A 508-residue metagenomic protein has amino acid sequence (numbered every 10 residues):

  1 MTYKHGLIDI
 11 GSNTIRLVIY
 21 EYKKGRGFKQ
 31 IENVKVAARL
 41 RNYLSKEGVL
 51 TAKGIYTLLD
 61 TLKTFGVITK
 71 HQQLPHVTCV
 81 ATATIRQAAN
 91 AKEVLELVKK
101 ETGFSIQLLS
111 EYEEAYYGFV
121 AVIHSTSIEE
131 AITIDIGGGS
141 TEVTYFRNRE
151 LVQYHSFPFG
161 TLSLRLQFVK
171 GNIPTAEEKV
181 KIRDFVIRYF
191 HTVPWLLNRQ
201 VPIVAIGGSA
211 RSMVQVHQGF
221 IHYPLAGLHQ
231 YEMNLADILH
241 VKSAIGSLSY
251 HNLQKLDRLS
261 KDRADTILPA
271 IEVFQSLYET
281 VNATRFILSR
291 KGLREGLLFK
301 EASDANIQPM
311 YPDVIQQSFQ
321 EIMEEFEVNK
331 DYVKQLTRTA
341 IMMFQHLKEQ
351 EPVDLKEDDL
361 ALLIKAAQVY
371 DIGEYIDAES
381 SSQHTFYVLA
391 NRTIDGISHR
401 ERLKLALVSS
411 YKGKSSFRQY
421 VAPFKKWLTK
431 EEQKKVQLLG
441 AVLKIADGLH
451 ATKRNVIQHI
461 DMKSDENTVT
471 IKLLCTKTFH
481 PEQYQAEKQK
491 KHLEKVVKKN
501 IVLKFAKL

Functional and structural regions predicted by a protein language model:
M1-F28, V122, T126-Q153, G208 (+1 more regions): Gly/Thr-rich phosphate-binding beta-strand-loop-beta motif of the actin/hexokinase/Hsp70
M1-K4, T192, A506-L508: Short, Lys/Arg-enriched, disordered terminal segments
T2-K99, S105: Conserved phosphate-binding loops in N-terminal lobes of ATP-dependent enzymes of the actin/Hsp70/sugar-kinase
T2-Y3, P75-H76, E129-E130, R199-V201 (+1 more regions): Short coil/turn segments at beta-strand junctions that form active-site/ligand-binding loops
L7-D9, T133-D135, L355, K434 (+1 more regions): Replace "in large, NTP-powered and nucleic-acid-processing enzymes" with "in large, NTP-powered factors and other
I19, Y43-L44, G48-K63, V67-I68 (+10 more regions): Helical "lid/coupling" subdomains associated with nucleotide-phosphate turnover
V34-A37, H155-S163: Mobile beta-alpha loop/short-helix "lid" or hinge segments that flank ligand
I460-F505: Charged substrate- and nucleic-acid-binding regions of tRNA-handling and nucleotidyl-transfer enzymes, centered on
